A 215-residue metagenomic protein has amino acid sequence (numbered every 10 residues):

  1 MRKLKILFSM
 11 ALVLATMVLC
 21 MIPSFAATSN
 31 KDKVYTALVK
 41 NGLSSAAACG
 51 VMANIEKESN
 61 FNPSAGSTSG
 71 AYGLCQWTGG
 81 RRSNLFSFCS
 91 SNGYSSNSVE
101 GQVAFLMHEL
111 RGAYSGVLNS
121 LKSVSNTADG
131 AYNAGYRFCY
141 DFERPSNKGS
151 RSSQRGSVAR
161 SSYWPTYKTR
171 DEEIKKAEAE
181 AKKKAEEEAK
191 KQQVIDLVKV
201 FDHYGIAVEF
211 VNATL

Functional and structural regions predicted by a protein language model:
L4-S24: Sec-dependent N-terminal signal peptides of Gram-positive bacterial secreted proteins and lipoproteins
I22-A53, K57-N60: Export/targeting segments at the very N-terminus of extracytoplasmic proteins
T28-K33, S59-G130: Peptidoglycan-targeting cell-wall enzymes and recognition modules
K31-Y35, A48-M52, L74, E100-V103 (+7 more regions): Extracytoplasmic/secreted envelope proteins and their assembly/folding machinery, especially bacterial periplasmic
I55-S59, L121-K148: Acidic helix/loop microenvironments that form the catalytic cleft of cell-wall polysaccharide enzymes
S153-E178: A recurrent domain-boundary module in secreted/ectodomain proteins
E172-Q193: Intrinsically disordered, low-complexity, charge-biased segments
Q193-L215: Short, low-complexity, charged amphipathic interaction modules
